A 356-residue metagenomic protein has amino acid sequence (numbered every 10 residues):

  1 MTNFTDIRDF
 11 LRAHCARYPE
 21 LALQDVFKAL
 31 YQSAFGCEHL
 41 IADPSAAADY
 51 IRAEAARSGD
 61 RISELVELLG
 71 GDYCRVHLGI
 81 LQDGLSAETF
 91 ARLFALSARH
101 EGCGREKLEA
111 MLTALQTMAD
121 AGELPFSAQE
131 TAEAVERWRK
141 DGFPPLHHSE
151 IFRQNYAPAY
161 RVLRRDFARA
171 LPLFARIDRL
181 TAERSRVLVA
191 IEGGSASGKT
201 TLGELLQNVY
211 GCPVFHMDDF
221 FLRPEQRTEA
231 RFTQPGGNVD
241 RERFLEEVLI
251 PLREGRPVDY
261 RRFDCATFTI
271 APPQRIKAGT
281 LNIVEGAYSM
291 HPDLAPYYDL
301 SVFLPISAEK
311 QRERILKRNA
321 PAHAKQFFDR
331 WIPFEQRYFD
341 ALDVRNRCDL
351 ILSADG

Functional and structural regions predicted by a protein language model:
M1-R153: Long, basic/Gly/Ser/Thr-rich N-terminal segments that mediate initial subcellular attachment or targeting
N155-A182: N-terminal pre-Walker A segment at the start of P-loop NTPase domains
L188-A190: Short hydrophobic/aromatic beta-strand immediately N-terminal to the Walker A/P-loop
G194: P-loop (Walker A) phosphate-binding loop of NTP-binding proteins
K199: Conserved lysine of the Walker
L202-G203, Q207: Post-Walker A alpha-helix
Y210-H216, F220-R275, L281-N282: Conserved nucleotide-sensing/catalytic segment adjacent to the nucleotide-binding pocket in NTP-handling enzymes
I270-R318: ATP-dependent NMP and nucleoside kinases share a basic, alpha-helical "lid"
